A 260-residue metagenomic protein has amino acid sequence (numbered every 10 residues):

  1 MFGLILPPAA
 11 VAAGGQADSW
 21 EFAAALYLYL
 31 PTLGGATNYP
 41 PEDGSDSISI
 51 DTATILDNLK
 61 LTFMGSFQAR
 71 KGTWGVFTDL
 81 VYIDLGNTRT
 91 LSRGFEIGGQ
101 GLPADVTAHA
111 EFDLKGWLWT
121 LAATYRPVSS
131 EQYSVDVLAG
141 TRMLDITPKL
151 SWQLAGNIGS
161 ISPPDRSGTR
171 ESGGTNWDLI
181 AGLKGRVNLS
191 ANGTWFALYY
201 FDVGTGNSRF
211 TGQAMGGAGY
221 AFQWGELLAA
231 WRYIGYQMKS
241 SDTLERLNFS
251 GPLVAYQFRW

Functional and structural regions predicted by a protein language model:
V11-I83, S190: Short glycine/proline- and aromatic-enriched beta-strand/turn motifs that initiate or cap beta-hairpins
V11-W20, V128-S134, L189-W195, W224: Short loop/turn motifs that connect adjacent beta-strands in outer-membrane beta-barrel proteins
D18-W20, L59-F63, K115-W119, Y133 (+4 more regions): Residues that define the transmembrane beta-barrel architecture of outer-membrane proteins
A23-Y27, F77-V81, L138-R142, L198-D202 (+1 more regions): Transmembrane beta-strands of outer-membrane beta-barrel proteins
A24-L26, G65-K71, L121-Y125, A139-T141 (+4 more regions): Residues on the lipid-exposed face of transmembrane beta-strands in outer-membrane beta-barrel proteins
T32-K60, Y82-L118, L144-N176, G206 (+1 more regions): Extracellular/periplasm-exposed beta-strand and loop segments of Gram-negative cell-envelope proteins, dominated by
T194-T211, Y233-G235: Transmembrane beta-strand segments that form the barrel wall of outer-membrane beta-barrel proteins
F210, A214-W260: Predominantly the C-terminal beta-signal and adjacent terminal strand-loop region of outer-membrane beta-barrel
